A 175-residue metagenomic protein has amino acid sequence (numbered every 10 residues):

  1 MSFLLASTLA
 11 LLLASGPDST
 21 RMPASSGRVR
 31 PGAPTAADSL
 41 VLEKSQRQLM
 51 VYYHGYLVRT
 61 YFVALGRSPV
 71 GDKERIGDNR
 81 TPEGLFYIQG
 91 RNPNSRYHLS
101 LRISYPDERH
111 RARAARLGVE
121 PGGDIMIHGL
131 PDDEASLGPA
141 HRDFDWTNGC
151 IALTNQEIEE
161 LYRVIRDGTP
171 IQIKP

Functional and structural regions predicted by a protein language model:
L5-L13: Hydrophobic alpha-helical targeting segments used for export or membrane insertion
T8-L9, Y52, S104: Predominantly extracellular/luminal cell-surface or secreted proteins
L12-R21, G123, P131: N-terminal non-globular leader segments, chiefly Sec-dependent signal peptides
G16-I76, K174-P175: Intrinsically disordered, low-complexity, Pro/Ser/Thr/Asn/Gly/Ala-rich spacer/linker segments adjacent to signal
R28-T35, G77, G90-P175: Exported/periplasmic cell-wall-interacting domains
S39, T60-F62, L85, D124 (+1 more regions): Well-ordered beta-strand positions in beta-sheet-rich domains
G71-I88: Short, surface-exposed secondary-structure junctions/capping segments
